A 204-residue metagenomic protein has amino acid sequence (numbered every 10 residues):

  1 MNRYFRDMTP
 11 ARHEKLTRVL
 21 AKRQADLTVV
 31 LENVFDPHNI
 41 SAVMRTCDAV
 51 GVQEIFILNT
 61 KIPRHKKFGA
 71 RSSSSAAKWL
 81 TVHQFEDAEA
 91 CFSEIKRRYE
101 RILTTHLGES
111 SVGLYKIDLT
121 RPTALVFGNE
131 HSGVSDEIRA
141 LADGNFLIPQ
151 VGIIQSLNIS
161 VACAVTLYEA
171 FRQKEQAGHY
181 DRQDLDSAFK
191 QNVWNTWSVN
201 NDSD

Functional and structural regions predicted by a protein language model:
M1-D204: Post-transcriptional modification and biogenesis factors for structured RNAs of the translation apparatus
